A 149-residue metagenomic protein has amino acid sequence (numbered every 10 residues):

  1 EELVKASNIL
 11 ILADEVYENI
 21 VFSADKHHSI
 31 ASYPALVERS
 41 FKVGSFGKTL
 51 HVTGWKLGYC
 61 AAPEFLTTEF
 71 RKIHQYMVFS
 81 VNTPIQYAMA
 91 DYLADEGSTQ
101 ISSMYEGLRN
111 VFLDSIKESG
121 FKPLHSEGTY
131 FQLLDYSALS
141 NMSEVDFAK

Functional and structural regions predicted by a protein language model:
E1-K149: PLP-dependent class I/II
